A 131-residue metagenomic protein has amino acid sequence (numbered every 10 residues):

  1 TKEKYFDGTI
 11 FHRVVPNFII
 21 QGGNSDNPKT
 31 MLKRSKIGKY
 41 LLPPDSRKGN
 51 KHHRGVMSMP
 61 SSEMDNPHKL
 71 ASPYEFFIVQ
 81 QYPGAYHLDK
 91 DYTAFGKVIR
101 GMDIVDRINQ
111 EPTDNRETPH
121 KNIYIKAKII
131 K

Functional and structural regions predicted by a protein language model:
T1-K131: Cyclophilin-like peptidyl-prolyl cis-trans isomerases
